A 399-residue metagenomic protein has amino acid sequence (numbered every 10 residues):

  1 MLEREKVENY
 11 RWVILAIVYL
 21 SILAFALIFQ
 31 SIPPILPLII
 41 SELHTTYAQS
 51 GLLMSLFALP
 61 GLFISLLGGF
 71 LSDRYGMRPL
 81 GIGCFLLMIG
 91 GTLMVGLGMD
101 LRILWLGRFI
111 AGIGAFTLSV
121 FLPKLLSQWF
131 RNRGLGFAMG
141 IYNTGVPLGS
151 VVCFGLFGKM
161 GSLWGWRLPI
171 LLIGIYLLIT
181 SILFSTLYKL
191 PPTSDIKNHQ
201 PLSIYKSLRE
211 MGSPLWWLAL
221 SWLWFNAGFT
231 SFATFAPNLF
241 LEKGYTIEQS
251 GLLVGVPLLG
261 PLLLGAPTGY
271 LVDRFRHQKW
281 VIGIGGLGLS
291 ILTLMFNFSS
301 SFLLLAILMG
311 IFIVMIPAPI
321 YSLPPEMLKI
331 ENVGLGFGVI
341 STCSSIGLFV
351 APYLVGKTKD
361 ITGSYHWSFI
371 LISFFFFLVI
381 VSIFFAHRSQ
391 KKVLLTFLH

Functional and structural regions predicted by a protein language model:
L2-E8, K189-L218: Juxtamembrane intracellular "pre-TM" segments in multi-pass secondary transporters
I32-P33, P214-V256, L262-G265: Extracytoplasmic gate region of multi-pass secondary transporters
H44, G76, L97-R102, G114 (+2 more regions): Helix-breaking motifs and short loop linkers at transmembrane-helix boundaries and internal kinks in secondary membrane
F63-M99: Conserved MFS/SLC helix-loop-helix module at the cytosolic interface between two early adjacent transmembrane helices
R74-C84, D273-G286: Cytoplasmic membrane-interface "Motif A"-like loop-to-helix N-cap segments of 12-TM Major Facilitator Superfamily
G107-G145: Cytoplasmic helix-loop-helix junction between adjacent transmembrane helices in 12-TM secondary transporters
I141-Y188: Helix-loop-helix hairpin linking two adjacent transmembrane segments in secondary transporters
Q278-L323: C-terminal transmembrane helical hairpin of 12-TM major facilitator-type secondary transporters
